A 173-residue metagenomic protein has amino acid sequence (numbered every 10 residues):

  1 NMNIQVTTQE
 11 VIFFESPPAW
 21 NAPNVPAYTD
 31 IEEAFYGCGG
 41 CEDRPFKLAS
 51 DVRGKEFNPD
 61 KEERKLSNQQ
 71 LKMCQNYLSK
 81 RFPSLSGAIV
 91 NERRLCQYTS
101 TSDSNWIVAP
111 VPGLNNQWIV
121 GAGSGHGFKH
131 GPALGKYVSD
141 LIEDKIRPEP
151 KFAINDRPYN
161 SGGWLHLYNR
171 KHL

Functional and structural regions predicted by a protein language model:
N1-N116: Active-site substrate-recognition segment that forms the wall of the catalytic cavity or substrate channel
Y77-L173: C-terminal catalytic lobe of FAD-dependent flavoproteins
